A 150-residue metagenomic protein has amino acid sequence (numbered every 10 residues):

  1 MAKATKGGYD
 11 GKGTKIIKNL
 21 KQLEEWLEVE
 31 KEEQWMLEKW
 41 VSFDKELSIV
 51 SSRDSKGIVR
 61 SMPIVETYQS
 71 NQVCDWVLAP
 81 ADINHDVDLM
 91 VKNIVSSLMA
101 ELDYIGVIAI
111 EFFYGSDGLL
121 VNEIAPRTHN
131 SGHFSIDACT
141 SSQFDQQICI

Functional and structural regions predicted by a protein language model:
M1, A109, V121: Generic enzyme active-site microenvironment
M1-E101: Active-site nucleotide/adenylate-binding loops and adjacent lid/helix of ATP-dependent enzymes
G8-G13, G106, E123, G132: Glycine-centered flexibility sites
L89-A109, P126-I150: Active-site "cap" helix and flanking loop/linker of ATP-utilizing ligase/carboxylase catalytic domains
G118-T128: A short beta-strand motif that forms the metal-chelation/ATP-contact edge of phosphoryl-transfer active sites
